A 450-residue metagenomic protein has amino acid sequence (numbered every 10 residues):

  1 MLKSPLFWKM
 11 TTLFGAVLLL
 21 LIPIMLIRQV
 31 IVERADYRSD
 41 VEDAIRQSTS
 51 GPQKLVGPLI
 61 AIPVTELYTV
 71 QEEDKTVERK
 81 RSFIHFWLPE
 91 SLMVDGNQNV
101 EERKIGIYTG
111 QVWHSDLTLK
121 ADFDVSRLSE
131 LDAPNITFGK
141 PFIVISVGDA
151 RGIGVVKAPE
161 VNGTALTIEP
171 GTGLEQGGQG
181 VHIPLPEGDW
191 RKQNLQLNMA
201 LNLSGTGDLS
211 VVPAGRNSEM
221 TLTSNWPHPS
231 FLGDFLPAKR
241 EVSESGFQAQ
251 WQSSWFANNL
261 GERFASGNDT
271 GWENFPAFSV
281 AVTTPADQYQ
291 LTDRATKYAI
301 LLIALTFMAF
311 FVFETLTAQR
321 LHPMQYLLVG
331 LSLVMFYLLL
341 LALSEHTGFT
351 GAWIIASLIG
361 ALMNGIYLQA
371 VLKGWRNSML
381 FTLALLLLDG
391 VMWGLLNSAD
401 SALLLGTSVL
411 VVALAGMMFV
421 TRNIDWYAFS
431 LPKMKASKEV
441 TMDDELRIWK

Functional and structural regions predicted by a protein language model:
L2-Q29: Hydrophobic alpha-helical transmembrane signal-anchor segments
F7-T11, K104-Q111, I183-D189, L291-L301: Membrane-entry segments of alpha-helical transmembrane domains in multi-pass membrane proteins
I24-R28, P285-A295, G394, S398: Glycine- and acidic
I27-G51: Alpha-helical transmembrane signal-anchor/signal-peptide segments
D36, D40, Q47, A61 (+1 more regions): Soluble non-transmembrane domains of integral membrane proteins
R46-Q71: Short extracytoplasmic
N274-I303, H322-P323: Cytosolic-side membrane-insertion boundary helix
I300-K450: Generic detector of multi-pass transmembrane helix bundles and their immediately adjacent loops in polytopic membrane
